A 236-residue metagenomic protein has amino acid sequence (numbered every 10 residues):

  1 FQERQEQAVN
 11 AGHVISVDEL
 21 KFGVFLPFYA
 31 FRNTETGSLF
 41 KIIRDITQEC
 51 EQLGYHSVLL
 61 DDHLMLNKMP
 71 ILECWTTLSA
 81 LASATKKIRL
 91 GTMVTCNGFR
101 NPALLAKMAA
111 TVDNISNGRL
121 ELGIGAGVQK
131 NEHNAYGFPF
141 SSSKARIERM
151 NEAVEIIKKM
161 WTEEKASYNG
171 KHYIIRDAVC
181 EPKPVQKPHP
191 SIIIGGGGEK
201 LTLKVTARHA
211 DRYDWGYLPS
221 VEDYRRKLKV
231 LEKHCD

Functional and structural regions predicted by a protein language model:
F1-A84, P188-P190: N-terminal beta1-alpha1-beta2 module of alpha/beta enzyme domains
F1-D18, L26, Y136, S142-Q186 (+1 more regions): An alpha-helical appendage that flanks or caps ligand/catalytic pockets
G12-V17, Q48-Q52, L78-K87, A109 (+3 more regions): Acidic (Asp/Glu)-rich catalytic clusters
V17-S38, G98-S167, D223: Flexible, glycine-rich active-site loops centered on histidine and acidic residues that chelate a metal or position
F22-L26, V58-L60, R89-T92, L120-I124 (+2 more regions): Hydrophobic faces of well-ordered beta-strands that scaffold small-molecule active sites in alpha/beta enzyme cores
P27-Y29, H63, T95-N97, G125-Q129 (+3 more regions): Active-site beta-loop-alpha junctions enriched in small/polar residues
G37-C50, L105-M108, G195-R208: Short, acidic/polar
I71-T92, R149-M160: Alpha-helix-loop-beta-strand connector modules within alpha/beta enzyme cores
